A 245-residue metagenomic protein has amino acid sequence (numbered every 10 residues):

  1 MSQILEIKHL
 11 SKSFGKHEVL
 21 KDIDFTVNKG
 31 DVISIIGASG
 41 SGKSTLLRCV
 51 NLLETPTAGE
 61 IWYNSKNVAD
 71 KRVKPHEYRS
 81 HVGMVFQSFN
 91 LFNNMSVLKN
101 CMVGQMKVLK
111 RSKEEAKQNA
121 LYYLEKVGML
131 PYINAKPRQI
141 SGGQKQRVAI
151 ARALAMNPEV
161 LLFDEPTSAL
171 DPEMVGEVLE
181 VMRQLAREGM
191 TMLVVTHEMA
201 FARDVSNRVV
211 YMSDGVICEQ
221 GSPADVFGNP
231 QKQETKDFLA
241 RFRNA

Functional and structural regions predicted by a protein language model:
Q3-P223: ABC family nucleotide-binding domain
S213, Q220, A224-A245: C-terminal boundary and immediately downstream tail of ABC-type ATPase nucleotide-binding domains
